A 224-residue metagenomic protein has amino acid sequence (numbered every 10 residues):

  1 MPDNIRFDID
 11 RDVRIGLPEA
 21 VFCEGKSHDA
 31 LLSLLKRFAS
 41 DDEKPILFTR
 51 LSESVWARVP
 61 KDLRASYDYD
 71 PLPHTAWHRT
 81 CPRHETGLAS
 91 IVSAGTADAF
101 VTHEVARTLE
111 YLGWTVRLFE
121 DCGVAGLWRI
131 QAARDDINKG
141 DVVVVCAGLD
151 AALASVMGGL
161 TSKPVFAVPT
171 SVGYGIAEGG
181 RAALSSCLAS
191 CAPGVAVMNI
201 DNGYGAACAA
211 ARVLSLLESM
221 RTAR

Functional and structural regions predicted by a protein language model:
M1-Y67: Long amphipathic alpha-helical segments
D29-L31, D98-H103, L127, A147-M157 (+2 more regions): Short glycine/serine/threonine-rich phosphate/pyrophosphate-binding segments that cradle anionic phosphate groups
D62-L63, L160-T161, C191-P193: Short, structured coil segments at secondary-structure junctions
T75-W77, T115-N138, R181-A182, M198: Glycine-rich oxoanion-binding loops at beta->alpha junctions
T86-W128: Glycine-rich phosphate/diphosphate-binding loop of Rossmann-like nucleotide-binding domains
S93, R134-N138, V142, V172-R224: C-terminal binding/interaction regions
A132-T170: Glycine-rich phosphate-binding loop
